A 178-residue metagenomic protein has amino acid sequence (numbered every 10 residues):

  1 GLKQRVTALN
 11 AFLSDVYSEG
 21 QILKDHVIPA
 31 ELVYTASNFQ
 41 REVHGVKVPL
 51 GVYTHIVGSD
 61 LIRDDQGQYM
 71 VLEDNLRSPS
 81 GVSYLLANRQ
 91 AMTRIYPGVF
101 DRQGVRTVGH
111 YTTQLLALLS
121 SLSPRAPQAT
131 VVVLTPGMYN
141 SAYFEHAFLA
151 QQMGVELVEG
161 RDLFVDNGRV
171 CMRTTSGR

Functional and structural regions predicted by a protein language model:
G1-R178: Domain-scale recognition of functional cores that engage charged ligands
